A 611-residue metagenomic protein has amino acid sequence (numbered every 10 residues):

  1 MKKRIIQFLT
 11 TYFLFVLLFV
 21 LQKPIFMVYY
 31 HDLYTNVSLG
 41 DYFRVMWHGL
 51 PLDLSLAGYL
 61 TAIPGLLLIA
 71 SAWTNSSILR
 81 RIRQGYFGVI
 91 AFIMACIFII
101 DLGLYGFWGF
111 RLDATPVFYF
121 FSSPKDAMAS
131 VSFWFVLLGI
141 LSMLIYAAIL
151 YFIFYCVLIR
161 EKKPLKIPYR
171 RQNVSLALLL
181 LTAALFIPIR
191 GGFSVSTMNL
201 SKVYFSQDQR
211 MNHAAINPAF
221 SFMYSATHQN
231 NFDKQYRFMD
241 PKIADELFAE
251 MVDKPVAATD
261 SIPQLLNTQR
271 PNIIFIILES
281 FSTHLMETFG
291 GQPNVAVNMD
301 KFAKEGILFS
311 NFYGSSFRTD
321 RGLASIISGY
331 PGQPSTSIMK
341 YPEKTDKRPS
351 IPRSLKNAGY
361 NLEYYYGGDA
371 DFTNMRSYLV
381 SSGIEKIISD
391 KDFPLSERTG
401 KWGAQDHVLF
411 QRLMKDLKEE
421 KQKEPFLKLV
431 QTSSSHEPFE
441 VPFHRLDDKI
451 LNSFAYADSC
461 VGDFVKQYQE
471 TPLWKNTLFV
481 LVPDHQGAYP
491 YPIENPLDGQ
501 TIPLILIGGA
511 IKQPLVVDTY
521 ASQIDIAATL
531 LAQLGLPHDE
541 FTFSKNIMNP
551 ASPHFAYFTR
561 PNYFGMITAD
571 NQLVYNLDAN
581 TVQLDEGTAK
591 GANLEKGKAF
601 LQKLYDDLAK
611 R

Functional and structural regions predicted by a protein language model:
K2-N231: Transmembrane and membrane-interface helices of multi-pass, inner-membrane envelope-modifying transferases
L18, A114, P124, I216-F220 (+5 more regions): Alpha-helix initiation and N-capping motif
V37, S122, N217, F232-K234 (+5 more regions): Short coil/turn linker and secondary-structure boundary residues
I78-I82, D233-I243, I338-E343, F543-K545: Short alpha-helical "patches" and their helix-cap loops
V136-L138, K242-L247, L379: Long, well-ordered, tryptophan-enriched scaffold segments
Y204, D208, A215-F220, Y224-I262 (+3 more regions): The feature marks either
A249-R611: Solvent-exposed soluble domains appended to multi-pass membrane proteins
